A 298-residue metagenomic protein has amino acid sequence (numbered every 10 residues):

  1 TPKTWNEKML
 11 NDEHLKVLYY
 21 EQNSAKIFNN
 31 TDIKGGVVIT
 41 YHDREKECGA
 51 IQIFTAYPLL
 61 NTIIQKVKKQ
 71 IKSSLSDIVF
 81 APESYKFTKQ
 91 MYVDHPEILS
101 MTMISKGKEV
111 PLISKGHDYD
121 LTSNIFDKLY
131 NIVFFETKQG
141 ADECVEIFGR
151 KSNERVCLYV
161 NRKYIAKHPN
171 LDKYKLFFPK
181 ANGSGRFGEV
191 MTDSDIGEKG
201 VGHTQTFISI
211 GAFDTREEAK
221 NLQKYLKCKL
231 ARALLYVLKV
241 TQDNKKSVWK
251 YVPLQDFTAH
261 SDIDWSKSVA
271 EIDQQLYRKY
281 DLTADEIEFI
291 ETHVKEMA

Functional and structural regions predicted by a protein language model:
T1-K26, I39-H42, L222: Conserved Class I SAM-dependent methyltransferase catalytic core
T31-T204, G211-I263, K267-A284: C-terminal substrate-recognition regions of SAM-dependent nucleic acid methyltransferases
D285-A298: Short, amphipathic C-terminal "tail helix"
